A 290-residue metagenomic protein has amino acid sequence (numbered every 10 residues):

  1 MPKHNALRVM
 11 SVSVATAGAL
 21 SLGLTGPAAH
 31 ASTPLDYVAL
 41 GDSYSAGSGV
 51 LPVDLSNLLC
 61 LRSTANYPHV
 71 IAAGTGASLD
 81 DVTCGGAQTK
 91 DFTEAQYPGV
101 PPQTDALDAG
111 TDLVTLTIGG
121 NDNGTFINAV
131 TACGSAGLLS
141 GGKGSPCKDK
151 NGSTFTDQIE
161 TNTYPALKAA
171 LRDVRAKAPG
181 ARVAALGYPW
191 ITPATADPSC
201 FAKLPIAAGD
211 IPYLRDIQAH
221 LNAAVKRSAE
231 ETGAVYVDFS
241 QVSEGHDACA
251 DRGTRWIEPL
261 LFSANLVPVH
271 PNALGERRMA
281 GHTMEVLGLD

Functional and structural regions predicted by a protein language model:
M1-A31: Secretory targeting and sorting signals
G26-V38, Q96-T115, K168-R182, M284 (+1 more regions): Short amphipathic alpha-helices and their capping/turn segments at secondary-structure boundaries
S32-G86, T104-D105, C133-L139: Serine-esterase "nucleophile elbow" of acetyl-processing enzymes
D36-G41, S45-A46, S78-T83, D112-T117 (+3 more regions): Structural recognition of the beta-strand scaffold that forms the well-ordered cores of secreted hydrolase catalytic
S48, P98-Q158, W190: Oxyanion-hole/transition-state-stabilizing segment in secreted/luminal serine hydrolases and related acyltransferases
A87-T104, C249-S263: Charged, often glycine-rich, active-site loop that binds/positions anionic groups
L113-L116, L139-R175, A184, P189-Y236: Conserved N-terminal glycine/acidic-rich loop preference
P189-D290: Catalytic His-Asp segment of secreted/periplasmic serine-dependent ester chemistry enzymes
